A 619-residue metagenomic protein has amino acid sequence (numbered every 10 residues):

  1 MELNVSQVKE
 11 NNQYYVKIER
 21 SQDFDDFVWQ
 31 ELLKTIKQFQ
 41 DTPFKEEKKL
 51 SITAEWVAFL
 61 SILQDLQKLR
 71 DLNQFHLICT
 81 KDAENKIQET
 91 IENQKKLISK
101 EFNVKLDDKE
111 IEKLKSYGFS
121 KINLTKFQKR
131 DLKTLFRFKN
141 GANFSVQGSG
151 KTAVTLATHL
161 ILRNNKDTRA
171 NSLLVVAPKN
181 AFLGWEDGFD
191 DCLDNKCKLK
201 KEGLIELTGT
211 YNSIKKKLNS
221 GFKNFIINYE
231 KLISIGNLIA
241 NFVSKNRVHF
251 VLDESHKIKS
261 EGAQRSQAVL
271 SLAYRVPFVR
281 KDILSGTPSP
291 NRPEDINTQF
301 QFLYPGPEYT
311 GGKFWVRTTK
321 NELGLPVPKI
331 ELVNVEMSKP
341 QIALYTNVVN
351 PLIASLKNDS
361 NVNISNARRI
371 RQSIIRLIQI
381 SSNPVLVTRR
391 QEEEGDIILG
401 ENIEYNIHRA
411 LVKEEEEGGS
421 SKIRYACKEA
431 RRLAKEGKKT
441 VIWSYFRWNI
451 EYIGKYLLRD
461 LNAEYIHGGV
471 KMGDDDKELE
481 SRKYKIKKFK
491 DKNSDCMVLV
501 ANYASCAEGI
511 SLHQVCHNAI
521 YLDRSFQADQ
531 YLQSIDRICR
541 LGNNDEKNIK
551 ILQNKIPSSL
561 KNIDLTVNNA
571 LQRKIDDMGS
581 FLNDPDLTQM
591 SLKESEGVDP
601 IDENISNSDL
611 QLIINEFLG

Functional and structural regions predicted by a protein language model:
K9-G141, C197, E202, K223-N224 (+3 more regions): Charged, low-complexity
F102-K105, F136, V154, H159-L160 (+5 more regions): Conserved Helicase C-terminal RecA-like lobe
F138-T158: Walker A/P-loop
T152-A157, R169-C192, P290-D295, Y445-W448: Conserved Walker A/P-loop ATP-binding site and its immediately adjacent core in helicase/helicase-like ATPase domains
A181-G209, L303-G306: Conserved helix-turn-beta segment of the N-terminal RecA-like "Helicase ATP-binding" lobe in SF1/SF2 helicases
I226-S234, L238-S244, A263-V279, I283-E394 (+2 more regions): Inter-lobe coupling linker of SF2 helicases/translocases
I233-G236, N291-P293, I450-Y452, N493 (+2 more regions): SF2 helicase motor core recognition
F526-I535, C539-G619: A conserved SF2-helicase RecA2
